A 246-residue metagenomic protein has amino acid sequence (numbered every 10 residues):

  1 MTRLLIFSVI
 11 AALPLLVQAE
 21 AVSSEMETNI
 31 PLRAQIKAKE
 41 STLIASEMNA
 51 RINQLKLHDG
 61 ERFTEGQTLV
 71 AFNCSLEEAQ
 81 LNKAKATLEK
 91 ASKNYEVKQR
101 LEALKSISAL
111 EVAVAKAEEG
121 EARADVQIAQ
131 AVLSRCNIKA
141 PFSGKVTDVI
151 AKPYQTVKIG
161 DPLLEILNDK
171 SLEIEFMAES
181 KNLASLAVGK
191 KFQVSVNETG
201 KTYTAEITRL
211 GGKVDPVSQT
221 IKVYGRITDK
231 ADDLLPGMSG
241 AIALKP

Functional and structural regions predicted by a protein language model:
M1-V9: Sec-dependent signal peptide recognition, specifically the positively charged N-region followed immediately by
V17-N49, T208-R209, G240-I242: N-terminal beta-strand block that forms a small beta-sandwich/beta-barrel module immediately after a flexible targeting
E20, E165-N168, V188-E198, G225 (+1 more regions): A short, hydrophobic beta-strand micro-motif
M26-P31, K139-A140, S195-T204: Short coil-to-beta-strand transition motifs
Q35, N49, N53-K56, R62-T68 (+5 more regions): Surface-exposed patches in structured soluble domains
L76-A131, V149-K152, I174, S218: Alpha-helical coiled-coil segments
K116, T147-D148, T202-P246: Structural microfeature recognizing short secondary-structure transition sites
